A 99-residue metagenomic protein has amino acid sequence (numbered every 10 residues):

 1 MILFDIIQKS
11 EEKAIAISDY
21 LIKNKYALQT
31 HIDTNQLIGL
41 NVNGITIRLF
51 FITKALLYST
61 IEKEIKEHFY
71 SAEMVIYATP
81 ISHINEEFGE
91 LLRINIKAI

Functional and structural regions predicted by a protein language model:
M1-I99: Positively charged, small/polar-rich N-terminal and surface patches that mediate targeting and assembly and bind
